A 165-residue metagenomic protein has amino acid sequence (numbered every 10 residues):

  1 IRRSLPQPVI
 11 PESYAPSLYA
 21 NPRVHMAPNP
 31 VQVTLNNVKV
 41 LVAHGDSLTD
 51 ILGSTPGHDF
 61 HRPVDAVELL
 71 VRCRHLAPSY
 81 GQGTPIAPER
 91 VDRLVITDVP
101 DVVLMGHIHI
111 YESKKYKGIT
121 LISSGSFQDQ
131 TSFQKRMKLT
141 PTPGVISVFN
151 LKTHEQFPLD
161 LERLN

Functional and structural regions predicted by a protein language model:
I1-N165: Extended recognition/assembly regions associated with phosphoester-bond processing machinery
